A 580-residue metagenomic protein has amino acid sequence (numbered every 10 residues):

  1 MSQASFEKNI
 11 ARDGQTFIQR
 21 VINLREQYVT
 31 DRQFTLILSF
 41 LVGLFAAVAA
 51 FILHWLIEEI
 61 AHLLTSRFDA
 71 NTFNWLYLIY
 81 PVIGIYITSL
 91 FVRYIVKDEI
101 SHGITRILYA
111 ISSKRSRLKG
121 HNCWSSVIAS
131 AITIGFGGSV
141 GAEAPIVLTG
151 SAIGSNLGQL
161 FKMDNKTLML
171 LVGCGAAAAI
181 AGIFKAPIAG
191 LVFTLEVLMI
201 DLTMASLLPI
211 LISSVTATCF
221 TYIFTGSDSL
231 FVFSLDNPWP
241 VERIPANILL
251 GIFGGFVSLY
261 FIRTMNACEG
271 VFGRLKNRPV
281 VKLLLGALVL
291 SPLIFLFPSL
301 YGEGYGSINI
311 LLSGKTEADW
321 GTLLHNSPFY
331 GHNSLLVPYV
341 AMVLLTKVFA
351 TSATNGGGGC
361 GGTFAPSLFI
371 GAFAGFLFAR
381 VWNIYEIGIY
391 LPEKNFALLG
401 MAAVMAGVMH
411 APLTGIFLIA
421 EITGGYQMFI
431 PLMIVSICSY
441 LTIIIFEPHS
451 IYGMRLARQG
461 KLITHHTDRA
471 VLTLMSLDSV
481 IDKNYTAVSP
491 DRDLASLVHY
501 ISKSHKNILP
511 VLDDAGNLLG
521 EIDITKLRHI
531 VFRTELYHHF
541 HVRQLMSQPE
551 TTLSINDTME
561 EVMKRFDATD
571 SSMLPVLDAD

Functional and structural regions predicted by a protein language model:
M1-L474, D478-S479, K483-N484, V488-I501 (+2 more regions): Alpha-helical transmembrane segments and immediately membrane-proximal extracytoplasmic
A152, D523-K526, Q544: Ca2+-coordinating acidic residues in Ca2+-binding motifs
D482, H529-R533, S547: Phosphate-coordinating loops and pocket residues in cytosolic domains that bind phosphorylated ligands
N484-V488, Q544, P549-T552: Structural signal for short hydrophobic segments within the conserved structured cores of catalytic domains across
V488-H505, L512, V531-T534, T552-A579: The conserved cystathionine-beta-synthase
L518-R533: Short beta->alpha transition motifs characteristic of CBS
Y537-V542: PAS and related sensory helical modules
